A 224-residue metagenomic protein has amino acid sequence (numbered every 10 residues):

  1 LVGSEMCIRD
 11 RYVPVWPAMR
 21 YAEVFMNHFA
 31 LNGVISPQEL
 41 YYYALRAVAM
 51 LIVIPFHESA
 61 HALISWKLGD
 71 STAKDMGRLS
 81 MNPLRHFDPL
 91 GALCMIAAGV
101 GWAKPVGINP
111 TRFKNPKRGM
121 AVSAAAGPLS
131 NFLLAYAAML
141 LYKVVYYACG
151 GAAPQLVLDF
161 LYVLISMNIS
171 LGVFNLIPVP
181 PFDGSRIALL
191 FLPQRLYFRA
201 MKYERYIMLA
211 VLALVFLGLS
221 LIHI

Functional and structural regions predicted by a protein language model:
L1-I8, I224: Short, small-residue-biased leader/transition segments that mark boundaries at the very start of proteins
R9-I222: Hydrophobic transmembrane alpha-helices and their immediate loop junctions in multi-pass integral membrane proteins
